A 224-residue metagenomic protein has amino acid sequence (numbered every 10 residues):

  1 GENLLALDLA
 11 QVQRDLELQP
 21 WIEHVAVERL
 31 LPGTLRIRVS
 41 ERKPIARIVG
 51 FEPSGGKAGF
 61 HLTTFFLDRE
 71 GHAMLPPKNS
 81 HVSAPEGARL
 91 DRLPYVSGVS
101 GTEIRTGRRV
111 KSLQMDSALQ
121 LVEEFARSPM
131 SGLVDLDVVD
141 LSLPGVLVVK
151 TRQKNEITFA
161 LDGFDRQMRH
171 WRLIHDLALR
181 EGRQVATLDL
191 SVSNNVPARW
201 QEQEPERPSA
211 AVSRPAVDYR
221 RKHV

Functional and structural regions predicted by a protein language model:
G1-N3, A10-L18, H24-V224: Charged, solvent-exposed interaction patches on well-folded alpha/beta domains that mediate macromolecular contacts
